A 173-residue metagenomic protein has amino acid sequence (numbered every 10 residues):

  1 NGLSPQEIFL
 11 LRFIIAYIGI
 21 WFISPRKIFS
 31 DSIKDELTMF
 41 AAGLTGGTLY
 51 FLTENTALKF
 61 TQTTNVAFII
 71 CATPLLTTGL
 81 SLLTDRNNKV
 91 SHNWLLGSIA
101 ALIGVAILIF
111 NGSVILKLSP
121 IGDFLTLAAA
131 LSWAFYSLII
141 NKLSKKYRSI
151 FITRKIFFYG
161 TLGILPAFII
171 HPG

Functional and structural regions predicted by a protein language model:
N1-L3, I15, F51-T61, I69 (+2 more regions): Juxtamembrane C-cap of transmembrane helices in multi-pass membrane transport proteins
G2-L10, D31-L37, L95, F110-F135 (+1 more regions): Juxtamembrane helix-entry segments on the extracytoplasmic side of multipass membrane proteins
I15, T45-L49, T53, I69 (+6 more regions): Hydrophobic residues within membrane-embedded alpha-helical segments of Major Facilitator Superfamily
Y17-I20, T77-G79, I115-P172: Transmembrane alpha-helical segments that form core, pore/gating elements of small-molecule transporters/exporters
I20, F40, A72, L80 (+2 more regions): Hydrophobic transmembrane alpha-helices of multi-pass small-molecule transport proteins
W21-I70, A106-I107: Specific transmembrane alpha-helical segments of multi-pass solute transporters/efflux pumps, especially DMT/EamA
K34-L44, K89-L102, G122-D123, Y147-F157: Cytoplasmic-side transmembrane-helix entry/capping segments in multi-pass membrane proteins
L49-K59, G104-I115, G160-G173: Hydrophobic alpha-helical transmembrane segments in multi-pass integral membrane proteins
